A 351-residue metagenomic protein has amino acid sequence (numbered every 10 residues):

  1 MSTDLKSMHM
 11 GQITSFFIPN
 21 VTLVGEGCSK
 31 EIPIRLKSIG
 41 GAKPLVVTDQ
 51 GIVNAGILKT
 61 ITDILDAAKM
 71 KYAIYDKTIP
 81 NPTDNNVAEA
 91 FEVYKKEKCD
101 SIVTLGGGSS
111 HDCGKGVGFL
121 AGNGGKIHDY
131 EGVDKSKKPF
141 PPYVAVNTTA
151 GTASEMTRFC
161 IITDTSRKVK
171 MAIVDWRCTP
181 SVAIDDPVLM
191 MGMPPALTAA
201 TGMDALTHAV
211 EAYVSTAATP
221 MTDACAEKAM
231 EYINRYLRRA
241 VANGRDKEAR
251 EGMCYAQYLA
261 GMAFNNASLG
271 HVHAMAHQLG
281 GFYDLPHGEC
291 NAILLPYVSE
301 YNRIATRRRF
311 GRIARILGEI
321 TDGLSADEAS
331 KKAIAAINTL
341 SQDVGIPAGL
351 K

Functional and structural regions predicted by a protein language model:
M1-Y75: An N-terminal, well-structured beta->alpha segment
S29-I32, N54-I57, D84-N85, S109-K115 (+3 more regions): Short glycine/serine/threonine-rich phosphate/pyrophosphate-binding segments that cradle anionic phosphate groups
V53-K126, R239-R250: N-terminal small/polar loop signature for handling phosphorylated ligands or for N-terminal nucleophile
N85-V188: Glycine/threonine-rich beta-strand-loop-alpha-helix active-site module that forms ligand/phosphate-binding
G151, Y258-N291: Glycine-rich phosphate/pyrophosphate-binding beta-alpha loops
F159-A267: Carboxylate- and glycine-rich phosphate/diphosphate-binding segment that chelates Mg2+/Mn2+
F282-K351: Gly/Pro-rich interdomain helix-loop hinge
